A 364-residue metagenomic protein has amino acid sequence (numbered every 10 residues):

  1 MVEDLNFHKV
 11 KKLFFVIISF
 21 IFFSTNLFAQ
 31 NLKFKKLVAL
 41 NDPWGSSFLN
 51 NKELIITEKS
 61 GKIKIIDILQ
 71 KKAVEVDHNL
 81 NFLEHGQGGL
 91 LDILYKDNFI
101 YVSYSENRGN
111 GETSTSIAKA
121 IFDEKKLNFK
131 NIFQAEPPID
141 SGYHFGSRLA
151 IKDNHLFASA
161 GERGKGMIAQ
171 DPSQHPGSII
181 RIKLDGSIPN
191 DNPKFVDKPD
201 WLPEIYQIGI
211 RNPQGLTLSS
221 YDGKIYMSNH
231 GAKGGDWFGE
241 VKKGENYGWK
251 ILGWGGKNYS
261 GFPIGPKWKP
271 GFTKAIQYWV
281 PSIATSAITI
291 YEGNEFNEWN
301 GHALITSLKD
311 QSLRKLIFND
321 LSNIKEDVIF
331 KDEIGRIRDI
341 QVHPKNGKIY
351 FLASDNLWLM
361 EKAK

Functional and structural regions predicted by a protein language model:
M1-V10: N-terminal secretory signal peptides that target proteins for export/translocation
L13-F23: Sec-dependent N-terminal signal peptides
I21, R108, K183-S187: A generic secondary-structure signal for well-formed alpha-helical elements
T25-A29: Sec/Tat signal peptide C-region and signal peptidase I cleavage site
Q30-G166, G215-H230, P281-N319, H343-K362: Acidic, Gly/Ser/Thr-rich repeat motifs that build Ca2+-stabilized beta-propeller blades
K35-K36, A73-L80, N128-Q134, P189-F195 (+2 more regions): Beta-propeller fold detector
G88-L90, E162-D327, G335, L359: Beta-propeller domain segments
I337-D339: Repeated scaffold domains used in trafficking and secretory/extracellular systems, primarily beta-propellers
